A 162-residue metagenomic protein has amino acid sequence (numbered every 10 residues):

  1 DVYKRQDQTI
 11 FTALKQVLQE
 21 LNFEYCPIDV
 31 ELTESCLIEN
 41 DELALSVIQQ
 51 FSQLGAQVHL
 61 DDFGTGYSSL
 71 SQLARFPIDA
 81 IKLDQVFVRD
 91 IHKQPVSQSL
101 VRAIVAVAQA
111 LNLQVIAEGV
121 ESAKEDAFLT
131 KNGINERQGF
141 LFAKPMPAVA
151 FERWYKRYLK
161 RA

Functional and structural regions predicted by a protein language model:
V2-Y3: Short, small-residue-biased leader/transition segments that mark boundaries at the very start of proteins
Q6-D7, E39: Switch/connector loops and helix/strand junctions flanking conserved nucleotide-binding motifs in nucleotide-processing
D7-Q8, V86: Cytochrome P450 core scaffold surrounding the K-helix E-X-X-R motif and the conserved "meander" helix-loop region
I10-Q16, L43-S46, P95-R102: Charged helix-capping and loop-helix junction motifs
K15-I91, V107, L111-P145: The catalytic core of metal-dependent phosphodiesterases that act on cyclic dinucleotides
I78, V96-S97, K156, K160: Residue-level marker of structural boundaries
T130, M146-A162: C-terminal helical cap(s) of enzyme catalytic domains, especially alpha/beta-barrels
